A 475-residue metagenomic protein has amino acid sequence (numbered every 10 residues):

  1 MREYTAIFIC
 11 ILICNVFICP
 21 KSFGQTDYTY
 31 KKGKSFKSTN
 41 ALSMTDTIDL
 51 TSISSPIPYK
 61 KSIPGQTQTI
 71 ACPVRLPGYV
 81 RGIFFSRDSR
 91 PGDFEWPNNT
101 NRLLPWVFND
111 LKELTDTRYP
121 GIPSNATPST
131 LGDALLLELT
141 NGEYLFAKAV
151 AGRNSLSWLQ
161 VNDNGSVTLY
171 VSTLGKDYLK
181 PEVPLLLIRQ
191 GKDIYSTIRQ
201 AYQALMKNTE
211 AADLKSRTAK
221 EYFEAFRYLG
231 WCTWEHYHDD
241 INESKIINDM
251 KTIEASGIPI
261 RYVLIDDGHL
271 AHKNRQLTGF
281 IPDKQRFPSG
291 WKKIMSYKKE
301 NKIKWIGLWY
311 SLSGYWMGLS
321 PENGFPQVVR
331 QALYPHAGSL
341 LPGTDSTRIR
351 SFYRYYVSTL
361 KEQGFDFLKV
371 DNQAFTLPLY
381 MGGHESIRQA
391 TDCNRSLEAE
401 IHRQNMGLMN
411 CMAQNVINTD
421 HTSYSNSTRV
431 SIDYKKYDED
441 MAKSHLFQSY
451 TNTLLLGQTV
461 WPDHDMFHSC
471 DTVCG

Functional and structural regions predicted by a protein language model:
M1-T26: Bacterial Sec-dependent N-terminal signal peptides
T26-N208: N-terminal accessory beta-strand-rich subdomains and adjacent acidic, glycine-rich linkers that precede catalytic cores
R87-D88, D240, M409-A413: Functionally engaged cysteine thiol sites
P97, L103-Y170, H272-F287, W291-Y297 (+8 more regions): Preference for well-ordered, secondary-structure-rich cores of eukaryotic proteins
D213-E224: Short boundary motifs at domain starts and secondary-structure transition points
E224-I387: Aromatic-lined carbohydrate-binding/catalytic grooves of carbohydrate-active enzymes
I294-K298, Q389-L408: Alpha-helix-loop-beta-strand connector modules within alpha/beta enzyme cores
G318-S351, Y355-K361, E398-G475: Glycan-recognition surfaces
